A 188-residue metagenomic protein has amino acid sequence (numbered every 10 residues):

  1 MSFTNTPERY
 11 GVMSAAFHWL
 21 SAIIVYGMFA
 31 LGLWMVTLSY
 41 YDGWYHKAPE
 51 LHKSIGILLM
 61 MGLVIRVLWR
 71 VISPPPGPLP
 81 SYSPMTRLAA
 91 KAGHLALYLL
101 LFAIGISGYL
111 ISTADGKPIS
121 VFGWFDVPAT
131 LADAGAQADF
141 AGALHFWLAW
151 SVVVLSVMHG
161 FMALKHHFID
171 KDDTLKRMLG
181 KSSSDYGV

Functional and structural regions predicted by a protein language model:
M1-V188: Membrane-embedded alpha-helical bundles that constitute the cytochrome b-like, heme-associated redox core of multi-pass
